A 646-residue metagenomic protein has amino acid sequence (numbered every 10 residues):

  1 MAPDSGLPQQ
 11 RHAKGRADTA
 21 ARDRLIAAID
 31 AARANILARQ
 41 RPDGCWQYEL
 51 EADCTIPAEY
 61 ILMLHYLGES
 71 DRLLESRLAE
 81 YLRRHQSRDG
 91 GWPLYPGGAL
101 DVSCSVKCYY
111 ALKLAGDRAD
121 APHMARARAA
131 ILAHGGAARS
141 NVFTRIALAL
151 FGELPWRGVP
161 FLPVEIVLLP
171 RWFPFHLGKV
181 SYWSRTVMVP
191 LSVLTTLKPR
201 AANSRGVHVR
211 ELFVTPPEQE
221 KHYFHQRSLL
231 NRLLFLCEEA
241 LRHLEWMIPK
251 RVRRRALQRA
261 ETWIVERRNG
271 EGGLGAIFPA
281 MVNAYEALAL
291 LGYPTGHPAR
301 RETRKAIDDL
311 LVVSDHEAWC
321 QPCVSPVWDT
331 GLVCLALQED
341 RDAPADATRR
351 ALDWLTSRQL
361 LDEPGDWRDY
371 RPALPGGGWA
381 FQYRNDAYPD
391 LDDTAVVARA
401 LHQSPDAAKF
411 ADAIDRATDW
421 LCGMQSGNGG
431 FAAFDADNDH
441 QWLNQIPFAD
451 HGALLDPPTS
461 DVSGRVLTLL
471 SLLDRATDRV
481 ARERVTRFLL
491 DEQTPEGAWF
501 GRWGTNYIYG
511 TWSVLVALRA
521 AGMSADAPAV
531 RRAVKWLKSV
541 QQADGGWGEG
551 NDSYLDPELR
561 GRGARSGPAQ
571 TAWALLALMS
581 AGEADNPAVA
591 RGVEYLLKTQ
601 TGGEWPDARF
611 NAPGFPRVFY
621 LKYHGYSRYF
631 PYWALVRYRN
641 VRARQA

Functional and structural regions predicted by a protein language model:
M1-A646: Preference for long, amphipathic alpha-helical scaffolds in soluble/luminal domains and all-alpha bundles
